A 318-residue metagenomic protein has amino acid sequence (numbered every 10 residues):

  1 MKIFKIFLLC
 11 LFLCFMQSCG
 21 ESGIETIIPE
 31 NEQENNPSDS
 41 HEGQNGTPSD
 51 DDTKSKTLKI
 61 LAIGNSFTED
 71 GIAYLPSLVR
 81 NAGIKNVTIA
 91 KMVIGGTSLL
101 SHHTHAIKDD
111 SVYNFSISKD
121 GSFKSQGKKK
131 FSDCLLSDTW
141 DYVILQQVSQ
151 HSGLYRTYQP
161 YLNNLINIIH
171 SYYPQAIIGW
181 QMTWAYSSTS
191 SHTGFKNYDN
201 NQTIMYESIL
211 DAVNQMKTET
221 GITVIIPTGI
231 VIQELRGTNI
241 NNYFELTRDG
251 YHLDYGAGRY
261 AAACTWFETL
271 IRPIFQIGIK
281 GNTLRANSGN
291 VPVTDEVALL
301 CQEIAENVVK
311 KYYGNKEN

Functional and structural regions predicted by a protein language model:
M1-K5: Positively charged n-region of N-terminal signal peptides that target proteins for export
F7-Q17: Bacterial N-terminal signal peptides
F15-K54: Bacterial Sec-dependent N-terminal signal peptides
T57-L61, T88: Residues that mark the start of a beta-strand
L61-I63, M92, Q181: Short hydrophobic segments within beta-strands
D70-Y158: Conserved SGNH/GDSL esterase-like catalytic core that processes O-acyl groups on lipids and polysaccharides
K128-G256, E268: Alpha-helical cap/lid subdomain in secreted, periplasmic, or secretory-pathway luminal O-acyl-processing enzymes
G250-L253, A257-N318: Conserved catalytic region of serine esterases and O-acyltransferases that act on ester linkages in lipids
